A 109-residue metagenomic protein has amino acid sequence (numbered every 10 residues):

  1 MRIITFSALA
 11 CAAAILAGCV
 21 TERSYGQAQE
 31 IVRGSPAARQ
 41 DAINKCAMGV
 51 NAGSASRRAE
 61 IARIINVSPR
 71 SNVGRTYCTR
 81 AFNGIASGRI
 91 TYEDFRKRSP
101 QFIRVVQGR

Functional and structural regions predicted by a protein language model:
M1, S35-A38, G53, R57: Non-membrane alpha-helical secondary structure
M1-A8: Bacterial N-terminal signal peptides that target proteins for export
A10, I43, R75-C78: Hydrophobic alpha-helical segments
I15-G18: C-terminal motif of bacterial Sec signal peptides marking the signal peptidase cleavage site
V20-R23: Bacterial signal peptide processing site
Q27-V50: Post-signal peptide N-terminal segment of mature Sec-exported envelope proteins
G53-R109: Compact alpha-helical subdomains of small soluble proteins
